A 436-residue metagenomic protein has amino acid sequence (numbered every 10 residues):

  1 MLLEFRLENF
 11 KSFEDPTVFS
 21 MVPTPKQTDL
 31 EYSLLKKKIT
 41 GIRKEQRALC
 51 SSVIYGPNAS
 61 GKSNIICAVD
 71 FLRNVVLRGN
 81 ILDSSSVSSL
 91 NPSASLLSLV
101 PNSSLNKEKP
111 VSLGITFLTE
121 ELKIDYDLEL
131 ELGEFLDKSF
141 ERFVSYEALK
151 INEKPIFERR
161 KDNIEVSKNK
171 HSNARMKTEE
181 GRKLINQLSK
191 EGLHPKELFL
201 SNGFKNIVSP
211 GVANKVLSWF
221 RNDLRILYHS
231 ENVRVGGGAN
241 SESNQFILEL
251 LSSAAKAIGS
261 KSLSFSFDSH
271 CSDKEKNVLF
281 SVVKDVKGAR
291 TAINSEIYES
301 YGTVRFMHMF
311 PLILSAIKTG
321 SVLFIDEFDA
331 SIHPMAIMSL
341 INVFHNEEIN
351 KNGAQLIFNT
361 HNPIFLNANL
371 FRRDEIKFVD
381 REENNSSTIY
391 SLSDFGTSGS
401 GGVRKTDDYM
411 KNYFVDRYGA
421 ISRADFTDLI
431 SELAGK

Functional and structural regions predicted by a protein language model:
M1-E4, F10, S339-K436: C-terminal lobe/lid and adjacent interdomain/linker elements of RecA-like ASCE P-loop ATPase modules
L2-F71: Pre-Walker A-like glycine/lysine-rich segment at the N-terminus of P-loop NTPase domains
E4, E8, R225-Y298, R417-A424 (+1 more regions): Extended helical coiled-coil dimerization/tether regions that scaffold and oligomerize large DNA-maintenance assemblies
L7, K11, I115-E121, L149-I151 (+2 more regions): Short acidic, glycine-rich loop/turn motifs
K44-V53, P57, C67-D127, E131-L132: Conserved P-loop NTP-binding catalytic core
S51-Y55, D268-L314, V322-M335: Conserved ABC ATPase signature
A94-F157, S391-T406: P-loop NTPase motor core
K123-F267: Electropositive, glycine-dotted interaction segments that contact anionic polymers or phosphate-rich ligands
